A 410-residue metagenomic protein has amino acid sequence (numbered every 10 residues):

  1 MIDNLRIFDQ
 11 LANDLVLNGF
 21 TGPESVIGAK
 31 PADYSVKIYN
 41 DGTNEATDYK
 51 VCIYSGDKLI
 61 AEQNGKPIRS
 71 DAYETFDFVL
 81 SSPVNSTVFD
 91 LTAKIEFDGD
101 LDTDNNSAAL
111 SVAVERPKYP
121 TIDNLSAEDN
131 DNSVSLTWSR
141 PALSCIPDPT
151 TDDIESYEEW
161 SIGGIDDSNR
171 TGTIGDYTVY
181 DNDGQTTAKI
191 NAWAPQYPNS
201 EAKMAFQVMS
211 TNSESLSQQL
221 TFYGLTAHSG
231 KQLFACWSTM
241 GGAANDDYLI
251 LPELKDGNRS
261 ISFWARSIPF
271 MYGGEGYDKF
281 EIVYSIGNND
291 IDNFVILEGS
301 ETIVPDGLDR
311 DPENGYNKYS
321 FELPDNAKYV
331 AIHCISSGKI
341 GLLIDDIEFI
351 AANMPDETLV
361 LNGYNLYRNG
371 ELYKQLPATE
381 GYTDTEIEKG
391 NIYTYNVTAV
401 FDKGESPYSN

Functional and structural regions predicted by a protein language model:
M1, Y34-V36, F89-I95, I154 (+4 more regions): Extracellular beta-strand-rich recognition modules
M1-F8, L101-N106, G242-Y248, G274 (+1 more regions): Extracellular carbohydrate recognition
M1-T121, G404, N410: Extracellular/luminal regions of secreted and cell-surface proteins that mediate adhesion/ECM remodeling
E115-P147, K389, F401-N410: Pro/Thr/Ser/Gly-rich low-complexity, intrinsically disordered linker/stalk tracts
P117-D123, E128, L143-E214, N353: Extracellular carbohydrate-recognition regions
P149, E158, I303-D311, P355-E388: Recognizes extended acidic, P/S/T-rich segments that occur within or adjacent to Ig-like beta-sandwich modules
Q185-L254: Surface-exposed, low-complexity/disordered Ser/Thr/Gly/Pro/Asn-rich loops and linkers
N289-D325: Extracellular carbohydrate recognition and processing domains and analogous Trp-centered ligand-binding platforms
